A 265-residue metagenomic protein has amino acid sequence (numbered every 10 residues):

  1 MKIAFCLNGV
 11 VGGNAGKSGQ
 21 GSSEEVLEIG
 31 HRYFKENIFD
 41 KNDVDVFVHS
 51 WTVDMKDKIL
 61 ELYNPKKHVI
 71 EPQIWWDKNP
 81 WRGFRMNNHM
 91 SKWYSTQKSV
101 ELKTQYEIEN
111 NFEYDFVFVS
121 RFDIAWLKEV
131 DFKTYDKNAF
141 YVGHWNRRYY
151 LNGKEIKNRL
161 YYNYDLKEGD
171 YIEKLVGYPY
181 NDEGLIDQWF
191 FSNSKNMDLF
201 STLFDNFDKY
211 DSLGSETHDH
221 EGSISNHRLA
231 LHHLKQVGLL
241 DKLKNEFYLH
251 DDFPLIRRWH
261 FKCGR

Functional and structural regions predicted by a protein language model:
M1-S22: N-proximal low-complexity "stem/linker" segments adjacent to membrane-targeting elements
I3, D115-V117, N138: Conserved acidic residues
I3, D40-D45: Short loop->beta transition adjacent to catalytic acidic/histidine clusters or analogous donor-positioning motifs
A15-G19, D57-E61, W126-K133, S201-T202: A short acidic (Asp/Glu
G19-N37, H89, W93-S99, I224-A230: Well-ordered, non-membrane alpha-helical segments in soluble/globular domains
V48-N110: Active-site-proximal specificity loops/subdomain of glycosyltransferases
K92, Q97, Y106-E107, N111 (+3 more regions): Catalytic core and acceptor-binding pocket of nucleotide-sugar-dependent glycosyltransferases
N111-A125: Short beta-strand-to-loop acidic/aromatic patch adjacent to the donor-nucleotide binding site
